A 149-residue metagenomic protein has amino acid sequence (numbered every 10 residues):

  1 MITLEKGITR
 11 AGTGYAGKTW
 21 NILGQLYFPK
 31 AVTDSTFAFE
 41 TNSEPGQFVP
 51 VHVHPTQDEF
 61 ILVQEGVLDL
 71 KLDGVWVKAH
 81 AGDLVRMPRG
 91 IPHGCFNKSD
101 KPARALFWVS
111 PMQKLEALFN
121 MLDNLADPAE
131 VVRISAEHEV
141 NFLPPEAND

Functional and structural regions predicted by a protein language model:
M1-F37, N124-D149: A short, N-terminal "cap"/entry segment at the start of jelly-roll beta-barrel domains of the cupin/DSBH fold
R10, G74-P92: Short acidic-glycine-tyrosine-enriched beta hairpin
L23-G24, F39-H54: Conserved short histidine dyad/triad with adjacent acidic residue
F28-A31, V49-H54, F96-K98: Short histidine-centered beta-strand/loop micro-motifs that create catalytic or ligand/metal-coordination sites
T56-D58, L62-L68, D73: Glycine- and acidic-residue-biased ligand/ion/polar-headgroup-sensing regions
D69, R89-L115: Ligand-binding loop in jelly-roll beta-barrel domains
W108-P128: A hydrophobic/aromatic-rich effector-binding and dimerization subdomain of bacterial HTH-type transcriptional regulators
